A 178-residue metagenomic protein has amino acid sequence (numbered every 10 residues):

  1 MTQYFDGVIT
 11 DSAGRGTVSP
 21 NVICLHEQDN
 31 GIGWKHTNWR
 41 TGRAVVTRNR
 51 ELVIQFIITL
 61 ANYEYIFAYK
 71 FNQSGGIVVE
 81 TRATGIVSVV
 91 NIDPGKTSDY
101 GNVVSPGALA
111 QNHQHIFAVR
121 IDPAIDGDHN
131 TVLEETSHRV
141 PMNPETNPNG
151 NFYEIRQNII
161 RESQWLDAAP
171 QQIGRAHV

Functional and structural regions predicted by a protein language model:
M1-H177: Beta-strand/loop-rich accessory regions of lumenal/periplasmic or secreted enzymes, predominantly carbohydrate-active
